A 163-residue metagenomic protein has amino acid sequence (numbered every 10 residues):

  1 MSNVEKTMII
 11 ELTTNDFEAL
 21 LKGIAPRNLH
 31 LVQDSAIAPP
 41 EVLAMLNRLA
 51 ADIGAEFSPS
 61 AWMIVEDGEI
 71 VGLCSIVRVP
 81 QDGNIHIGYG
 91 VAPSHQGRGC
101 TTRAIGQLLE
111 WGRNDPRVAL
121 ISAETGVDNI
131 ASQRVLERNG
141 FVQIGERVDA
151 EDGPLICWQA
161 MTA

Functional and structural regions predicted by a protein language model:
M1-H86, A92, W111, D115 (+1 more regions): GNAT-family acyltransferases
Y89-V91, G97-G112, R134-R138: Conserved acetyl-CoA-binding loop-helix of GNAT-fold acetyltransferases
G99, A131, G153: Residues that form or flank phosphate/diphosphate-binding pockets in enzymes that use nucleotide phosphates
R103, L120-I121, I144: A local structural micro-motif
Q107, E124-T125, V148: Proline- and acidic/polar-enriched loop/turn elements at helix boundaries
N114-E124: Conserved GNAT acetyl-CoA-binding A-motif
A123-Q133: Conserved beta-strand-loop-alpha-helix junction that forms the acyl-donor binding cleft
